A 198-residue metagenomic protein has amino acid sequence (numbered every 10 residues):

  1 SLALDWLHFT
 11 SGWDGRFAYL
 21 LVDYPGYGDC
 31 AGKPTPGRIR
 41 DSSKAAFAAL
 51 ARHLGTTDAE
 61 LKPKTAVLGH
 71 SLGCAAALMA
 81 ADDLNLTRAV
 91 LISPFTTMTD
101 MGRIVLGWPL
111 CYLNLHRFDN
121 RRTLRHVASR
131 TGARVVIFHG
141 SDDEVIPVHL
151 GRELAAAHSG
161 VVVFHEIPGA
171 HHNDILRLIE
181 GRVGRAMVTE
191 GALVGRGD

Functional and structural regions predicted by a protein language model:
S1-A49: Membrane-embedded segments
Y24-G28, T96, H171: Alpha/beta-hydrolase active-site loop signature
T56-S71: Alpha/beta-hydrolase fold nucleophile elbow
L68-M79, V145: Glycine-rich nucleophile elbow surrounding the catalytic serine of serine-hydrolase chemistry
C74-V127, L176-R177: Hydrolase active-site cap/lid region
V127-G132, V136-H139, D143: Short beta-strand/loop motif that positions the catalytic acidic residue of the alpha/beta-hydrolase fold
V148-D198: C-terminal catalytic histidine-bearing segment of alpha/beta-hydrolase fold enzymes
